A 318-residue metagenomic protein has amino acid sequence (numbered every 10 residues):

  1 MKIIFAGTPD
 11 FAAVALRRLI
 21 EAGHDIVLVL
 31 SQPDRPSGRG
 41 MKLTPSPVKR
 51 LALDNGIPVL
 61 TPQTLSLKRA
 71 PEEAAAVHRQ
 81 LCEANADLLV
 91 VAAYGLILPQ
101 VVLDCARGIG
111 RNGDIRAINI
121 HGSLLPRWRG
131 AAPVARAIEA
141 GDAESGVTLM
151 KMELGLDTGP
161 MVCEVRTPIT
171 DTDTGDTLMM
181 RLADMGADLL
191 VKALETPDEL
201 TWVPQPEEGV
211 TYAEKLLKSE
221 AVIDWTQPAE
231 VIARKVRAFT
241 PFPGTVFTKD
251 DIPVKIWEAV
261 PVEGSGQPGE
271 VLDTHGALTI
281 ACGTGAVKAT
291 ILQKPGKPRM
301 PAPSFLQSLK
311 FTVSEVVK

Functional and structural regions predicted by a protein language model:
M1-P241, K294-G296, E315-K318: One-carbon transfer enzymes
E220, T226-K318: An anion-binding loop in the catalytic cleft
